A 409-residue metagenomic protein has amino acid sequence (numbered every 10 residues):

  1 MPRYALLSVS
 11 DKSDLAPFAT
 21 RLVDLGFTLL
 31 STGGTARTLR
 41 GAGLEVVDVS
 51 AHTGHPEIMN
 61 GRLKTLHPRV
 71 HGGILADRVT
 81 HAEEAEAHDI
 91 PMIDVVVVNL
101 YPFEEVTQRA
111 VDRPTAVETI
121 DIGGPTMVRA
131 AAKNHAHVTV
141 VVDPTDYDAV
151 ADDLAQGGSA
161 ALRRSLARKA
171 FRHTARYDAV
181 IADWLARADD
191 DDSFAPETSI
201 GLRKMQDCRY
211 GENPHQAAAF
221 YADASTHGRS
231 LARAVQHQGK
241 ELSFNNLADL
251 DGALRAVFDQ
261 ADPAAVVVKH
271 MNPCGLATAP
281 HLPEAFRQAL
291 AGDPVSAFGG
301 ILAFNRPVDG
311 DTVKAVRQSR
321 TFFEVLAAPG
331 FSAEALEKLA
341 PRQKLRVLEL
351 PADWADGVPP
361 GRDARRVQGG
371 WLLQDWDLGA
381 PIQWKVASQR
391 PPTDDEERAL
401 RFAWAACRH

Functional and structural regions predicted by a protein language model:
M1-H52: N-terminal glycine-/serine-/threonine-rich phosphate-binding loop
P2-L7, G72, V98, D178-A179 (+1 more regions): ATP-dependent carboxylate/acyl-activation modules
F27-L30, L44-P56, V96, T139-V140 (+2 more regions): Short hydrophobic/aromatic-enriched beta-strand-loop microsegments
G34-F103: Glycine-rich nucleotide/cofactor/substrate-binding loop typically near the N-terminus or early in the first domain
R78-I122, V128-A132, W384-D394: Active-site/ligand-binding-proximal alpha/beta "capping" segment
L100, E104-T107, I120-G123, V128-A161: N-terminal glycine-/lysine-enriched basic segments
T145, A149-T198: Non-catalytic interaction/clamp surfaces of large macromolecular machines
